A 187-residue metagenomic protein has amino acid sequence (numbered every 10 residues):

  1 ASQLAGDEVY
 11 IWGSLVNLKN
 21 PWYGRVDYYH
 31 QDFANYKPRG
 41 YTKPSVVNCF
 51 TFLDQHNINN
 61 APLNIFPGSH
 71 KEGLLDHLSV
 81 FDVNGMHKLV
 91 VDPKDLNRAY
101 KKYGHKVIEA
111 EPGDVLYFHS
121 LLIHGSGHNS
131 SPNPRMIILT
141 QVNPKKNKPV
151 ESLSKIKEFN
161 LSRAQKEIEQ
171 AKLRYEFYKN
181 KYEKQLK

Functional and structural regions predicted by a protein language model:
A1-I65, H70: Conserved double-stranded beta-helix
S2-Y10, V107-E111, K181-K187: N-terminal auxiliary "cap/dimerization" subdomain that precedes the catalytic jelly-roll/cupin core of mononuclear
K19-P21, I58-N59, G73-L74, G125-G127 (+1 more regions): Short catalytic/ligand-binding loop motif for oxyanion handling, primarily in non-cytosolic enzymes, centered on
Y28, N48-F52, H105-V107, V115-Y117 (+1 more regions): Conserved hydrophobic/aromatic beta-strand scaffold that supports enzyme active sites
H30-A34, L89-K102, P134, L153-E158: Short, surface-exposed loop/helix-turn segments at secondary-structure junctions that function as lids/hinges flanking
D32-A34, F52-D54, G68-H70, L78 (+3 more regions): Histidine- and/or cysteine-centered catalytic micro-motif in compact active-site loops
I58-I123: Double-stranded beta-helix
P112-Y117, L121-K187: Non-heme Fe(II)/2-oxoglutarate
